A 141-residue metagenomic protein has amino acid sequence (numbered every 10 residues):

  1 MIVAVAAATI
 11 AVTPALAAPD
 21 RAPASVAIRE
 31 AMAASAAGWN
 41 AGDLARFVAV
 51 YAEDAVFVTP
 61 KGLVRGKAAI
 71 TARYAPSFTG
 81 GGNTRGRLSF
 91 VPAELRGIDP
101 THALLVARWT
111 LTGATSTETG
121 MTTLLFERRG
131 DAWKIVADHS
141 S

Functional and structural regions predicted by a protein language model:
I2-A4, A8-E53, A69: Short, low-complexity N-terminal intrinsically disordered segments enriched in polar/charged residues
D20, T71-S116: Surface-exposed, charged secondary-structure patches
Y51, K61, E94, R108-W109 (+2 more regions): A mature extracytoplasmic/lumenal domain signature
D54-R65, T79-T84: A short gly/proline-enriched turn/hairpin at secondary-structure junctions
T119-S141: Short beta-strand edge/turn micro-motifs at domain boundaries
